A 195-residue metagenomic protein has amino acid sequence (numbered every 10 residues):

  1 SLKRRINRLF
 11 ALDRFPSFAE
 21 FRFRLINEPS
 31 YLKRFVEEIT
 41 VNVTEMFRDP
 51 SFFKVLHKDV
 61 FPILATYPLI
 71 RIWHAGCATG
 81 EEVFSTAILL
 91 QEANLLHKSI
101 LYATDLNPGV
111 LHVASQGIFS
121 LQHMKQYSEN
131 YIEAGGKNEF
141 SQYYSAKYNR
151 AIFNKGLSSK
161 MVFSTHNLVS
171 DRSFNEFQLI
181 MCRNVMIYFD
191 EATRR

Functional and structural regions predicted by a protein language model:
S1-W73: Conserved AdoMet
F10, L90, I118: Conserved hydrophobic residues forming the short capping helix/wall of the S-adenosyl-L-methionine
N42-M46, T79, S170, I187-Y188: Short strand->helix junction
V55-V60, V83-Q91, S115: Short, well-ordered amphipathic alpha-helices
Y67-S85, S99-Y102: Conserved class I S-adenosyl-L-methionine
E92-H97: Short helix-capping segments at alpha-helix termini
S99-M181, V185, D190: Extended basic-aromatic, gly/pro-enriched interface segments that bind polyanionic ligands
E191-R195: Short alpha-helix of the ABC ATPase nucleotide-binding domain corresponding to the H-loop/switch region
